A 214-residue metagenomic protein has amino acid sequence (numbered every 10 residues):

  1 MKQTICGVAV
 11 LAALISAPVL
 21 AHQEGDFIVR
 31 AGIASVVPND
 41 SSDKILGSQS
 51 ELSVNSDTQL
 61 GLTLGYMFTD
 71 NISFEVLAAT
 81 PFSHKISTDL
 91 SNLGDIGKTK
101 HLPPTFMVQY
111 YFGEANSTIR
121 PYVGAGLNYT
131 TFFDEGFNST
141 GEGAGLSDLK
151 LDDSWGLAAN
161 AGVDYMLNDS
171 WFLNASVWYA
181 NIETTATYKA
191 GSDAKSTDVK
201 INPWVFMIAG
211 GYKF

Functional and structural regions predicted by a protein language model:
M1-C6: Bacterial N-terminal signal peptides that target proteins for export
G7-I15: Bacterial N-terminal signal peptides
A17-A21: Sec/Tat signal peptide C-region and signal peptidase I cleavage site
Q23, S50-S56, L93-K100, A144-D153 (+1 more regions): Replace "Gram-negative outer membrane beta-barrel proteins" with "bacterial and organellar outer membrane beta-barrel
E24-D26, S35-N39, T63-S139, P203-F214: Gram-negative (and chloroplast) outer-membrane scaffold detector with strong preference for beta-barrel transmembrane
R30-L60: N-terminal targeting signals for Sec/Tat export/insertion, comprising classic cleavable signal peptides
S41-S48, K85-L93, F133-G145, T185-D193: Outer-membrane beta-barrel translocator domains and adjoining extracellular loop/strand segments of Gram-negative
S83-S87, K98, N168-F214: Predominantly the C-terminal beta-signal and adjacent terminal strand-loop region of outer-membrane beta-barrel
